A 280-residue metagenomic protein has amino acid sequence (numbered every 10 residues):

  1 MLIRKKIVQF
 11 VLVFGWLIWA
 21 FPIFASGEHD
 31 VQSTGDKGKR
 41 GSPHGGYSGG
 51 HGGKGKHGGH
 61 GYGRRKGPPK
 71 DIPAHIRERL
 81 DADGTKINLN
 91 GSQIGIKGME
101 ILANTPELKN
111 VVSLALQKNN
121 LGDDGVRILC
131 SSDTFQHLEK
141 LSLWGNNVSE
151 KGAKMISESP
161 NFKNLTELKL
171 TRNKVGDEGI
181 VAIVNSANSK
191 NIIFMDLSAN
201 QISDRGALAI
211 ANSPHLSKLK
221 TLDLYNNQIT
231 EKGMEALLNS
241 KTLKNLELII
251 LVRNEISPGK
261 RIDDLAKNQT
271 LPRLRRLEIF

Functional and structural regions predicted by a protein language model:
V11-A20: Bacterial N-terminal signal peptides
A25-S92, T270-F280: The feature captures the LRR N-terminal capping module
G59-V126, W144, E150: LRR N-terminal entry segment and analogous cap-like coil->beta motifs
A82, P106-K109, D133-Q136, P160-K163 (+4 more regions): Inter-repeat linker/turn residues at the boundaries of leucine-rich repeats
I87-L89, L114-L116, L138-L143, L165-L170 (+4 more regions): Conserved hydrophobic beta-strand positions in leucine-rich repeat
L238-F280: Leucine-rich solenoid repeat scaffolds
